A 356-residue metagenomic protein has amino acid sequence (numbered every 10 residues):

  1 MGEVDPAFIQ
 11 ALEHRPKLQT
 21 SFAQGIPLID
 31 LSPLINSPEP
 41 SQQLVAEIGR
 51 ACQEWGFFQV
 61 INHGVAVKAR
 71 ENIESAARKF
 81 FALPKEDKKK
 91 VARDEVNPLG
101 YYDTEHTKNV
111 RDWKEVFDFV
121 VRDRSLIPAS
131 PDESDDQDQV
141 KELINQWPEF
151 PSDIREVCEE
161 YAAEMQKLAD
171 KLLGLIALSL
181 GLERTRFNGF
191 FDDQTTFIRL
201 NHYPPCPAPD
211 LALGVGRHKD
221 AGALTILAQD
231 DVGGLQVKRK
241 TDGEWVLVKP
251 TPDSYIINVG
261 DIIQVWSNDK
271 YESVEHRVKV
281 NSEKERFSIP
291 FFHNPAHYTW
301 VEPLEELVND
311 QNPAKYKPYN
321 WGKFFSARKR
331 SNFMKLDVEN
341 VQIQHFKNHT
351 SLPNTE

Functional and structural regions predicted by a protein language model:
M1-E356: Peripheral, non-catalytic segments flanking oxidoreductase cores
